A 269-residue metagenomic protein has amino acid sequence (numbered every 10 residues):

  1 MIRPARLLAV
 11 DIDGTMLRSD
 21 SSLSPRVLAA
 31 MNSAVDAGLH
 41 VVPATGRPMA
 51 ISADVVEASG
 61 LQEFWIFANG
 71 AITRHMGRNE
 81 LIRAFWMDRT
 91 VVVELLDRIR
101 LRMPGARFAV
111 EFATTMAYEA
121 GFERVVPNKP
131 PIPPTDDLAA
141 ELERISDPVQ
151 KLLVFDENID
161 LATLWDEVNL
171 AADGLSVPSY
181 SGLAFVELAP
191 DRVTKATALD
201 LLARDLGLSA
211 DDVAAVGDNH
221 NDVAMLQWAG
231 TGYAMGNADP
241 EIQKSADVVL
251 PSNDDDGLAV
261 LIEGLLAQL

Functional and structural regions predicted by a protein language model:
I2-L7, S24, A189-L269: Mg2+-dependent phosphoryl-transfer enzymes with acidic/Ser/Thr/Gly-rich catalytic loops
P4-S19: Asp-based phosphoryl-transfer active-site loop
G14, A34, T45, N69 (+4 more regions): Residue-level signal for inorganic ion chemistry
S22-V125: Active-site phosphate-binding/coordination module
V27, S52-V56, L164, V168 (+3 more regions): Hydrophobic packing residues within well-ordered alpha-helices of enzyme cores
G38-V42, L61-E63, Q150-K151, D211-V213 (+2 more regions): Short active-site oxyanion
S59-L61, A68-N69, G77, A172-G174 (+2 more regions): Short, structured coil segments at secondary-structure junctions
R98, R102-V216, H220-W228, N237: Conserved acidic, metal-coordinating active-site core of Asp-based, Mg2+-dependent phosphoryl-transfer enzymes
